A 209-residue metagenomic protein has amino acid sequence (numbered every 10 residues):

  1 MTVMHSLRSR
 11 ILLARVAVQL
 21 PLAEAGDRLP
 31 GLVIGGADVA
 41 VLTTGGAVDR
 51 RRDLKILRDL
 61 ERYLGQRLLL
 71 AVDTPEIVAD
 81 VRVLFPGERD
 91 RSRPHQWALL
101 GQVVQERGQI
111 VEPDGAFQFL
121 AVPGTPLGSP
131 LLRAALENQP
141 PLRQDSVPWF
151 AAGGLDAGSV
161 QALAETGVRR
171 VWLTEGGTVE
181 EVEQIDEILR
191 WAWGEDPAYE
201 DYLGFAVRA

Functional and structural regions predicted by a protein language model:
M1-D27, R208: N-terminal amphipathic alpha-helix/helix-capping segment at the start of soluble metabolic enzymes
T2, A17, Q144-A209: C-terminal alpha-helical cap/extension of soluble enzyme domains
H5-R8, L54-G65, D90-A98, L132-Q144 (+1 more regions): Surface-exposed amphipathic alpha-helices with a cationic face
L12-L20, A40-L42, L68-V72, R82-L84 (+4 more regions): Hydrophobic faces of well-ordered beta-strands that scaffold small-molecule active sites in alpha/beta enzyme cores
D27-L29, L70-V81, R107-A116, E137-N138 (+4 more regions): Catalytic cores of alpha/beta
L32, A40, L163: Conserved, mostly hydrophobic/aromatic
V39-W97: N-terminal active-site wall of soluble small-molecule enzyme domains
L42-T44, F85-S92, F119-P130, A164-W193: Glycine-rich phosphate-binding active-site loops on the catalytic face of alpha/beta enzymes
